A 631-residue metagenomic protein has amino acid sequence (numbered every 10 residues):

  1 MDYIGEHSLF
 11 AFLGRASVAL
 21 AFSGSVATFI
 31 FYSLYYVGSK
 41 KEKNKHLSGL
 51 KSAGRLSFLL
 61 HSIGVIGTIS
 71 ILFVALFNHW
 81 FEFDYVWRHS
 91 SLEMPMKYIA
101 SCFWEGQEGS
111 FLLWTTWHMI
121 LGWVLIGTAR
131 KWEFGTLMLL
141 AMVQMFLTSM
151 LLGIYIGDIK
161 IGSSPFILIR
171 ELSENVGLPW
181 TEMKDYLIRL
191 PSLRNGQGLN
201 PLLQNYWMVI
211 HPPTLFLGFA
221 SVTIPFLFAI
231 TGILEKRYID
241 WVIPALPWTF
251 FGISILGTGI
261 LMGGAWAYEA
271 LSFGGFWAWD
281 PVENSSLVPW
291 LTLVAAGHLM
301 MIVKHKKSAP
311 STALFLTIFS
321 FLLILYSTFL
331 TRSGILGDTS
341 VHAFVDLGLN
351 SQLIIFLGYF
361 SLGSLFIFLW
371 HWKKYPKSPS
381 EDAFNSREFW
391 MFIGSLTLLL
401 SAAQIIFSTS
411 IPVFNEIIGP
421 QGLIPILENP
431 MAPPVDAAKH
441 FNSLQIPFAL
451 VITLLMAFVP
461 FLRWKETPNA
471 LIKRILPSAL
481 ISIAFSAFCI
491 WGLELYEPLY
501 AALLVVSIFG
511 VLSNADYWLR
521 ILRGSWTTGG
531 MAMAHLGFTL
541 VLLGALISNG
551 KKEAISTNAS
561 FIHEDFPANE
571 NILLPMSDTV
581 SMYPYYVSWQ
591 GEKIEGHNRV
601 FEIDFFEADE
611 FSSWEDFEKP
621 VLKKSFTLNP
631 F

Functional and structural regions predicted by a protein language model:
D2-L47, L60, F81-F83, P281-P289 (+3 more regions): Contiguous transmembrane helix-bundle modules in multi-pass membrane proteins
L13, S17-L20, E105-L113, M208-T223 (+1 more regions): Membrane-interface loop-to-helix entry segments
F22-I30, L113-G122, F216-L227, W290 (+1 more regions): Hydrophobic alpha-helical transmembrane segments
A27-K45, K160-K184, A220-V242, A265 (+4 more regions): Conserved, charged catalytic cores of large soluble enzymes
K41-V65, V124-M145, I233-S254, W279 (+5 more regions): Membrane-interfacial loop-to-helix junctions in multi-pass inner-membrane proteins
I66-L178, M183-L199, I260-K304, S327-S351 (+1 more regions): Membrane-interface helix-loop-helix modules in multi-pass inner-membrane proteins
A100-T116, N200-F219, I354-L362, A437-T453: Hydrophobic alpha-helical transmembrane segments
T557-E564, A568-F631: Soluble non-transmembrane domains of integral membrane proteins
